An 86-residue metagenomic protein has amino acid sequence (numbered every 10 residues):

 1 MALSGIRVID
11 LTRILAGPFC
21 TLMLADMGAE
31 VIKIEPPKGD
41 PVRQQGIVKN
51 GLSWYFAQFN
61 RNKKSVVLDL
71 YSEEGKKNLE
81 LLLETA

Functional and structural regions predicted by a protein language model:
M1-A86: N-terminal helix-loop segment corresponding to the beta1-alpha1 unit of nucleotide/adenylate-binding folds
